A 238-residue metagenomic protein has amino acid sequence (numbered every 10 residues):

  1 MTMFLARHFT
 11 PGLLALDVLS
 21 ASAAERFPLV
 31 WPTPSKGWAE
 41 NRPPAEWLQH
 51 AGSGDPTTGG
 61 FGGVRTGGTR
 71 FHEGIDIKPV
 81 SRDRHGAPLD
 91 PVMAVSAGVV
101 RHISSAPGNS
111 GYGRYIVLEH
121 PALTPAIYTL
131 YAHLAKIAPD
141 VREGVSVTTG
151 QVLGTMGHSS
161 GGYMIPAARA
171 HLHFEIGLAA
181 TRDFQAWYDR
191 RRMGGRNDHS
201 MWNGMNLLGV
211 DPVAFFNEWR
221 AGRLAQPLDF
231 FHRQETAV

Functional and structural regions predicted by a protein language model:
M1-T10: N-terminal export leaders
L14-A23: Hydrophobic h-region of N-terminal signal peptides that target proteins for export in Gram-negative bacteria
A23-R114, H199-V238: Surface-exposed, glycine-biased beta-strand/turn segments
G59-T66, V117-P121, V141, Y163: Intrinsically disordered, low-complexity boundary segments flanking structured domains
I77, S110-L118, V145-R223: Conserved, short, structured surface segments that act as functional micro-motifs
P79-D83, S104, A135-A138, G157-S160: Short, well-ordered turn and helix-capping elements at secondary-structure junctions
A87-L89, V95-A138, I165-A167, H171: Zn2+-dependent peptidoglycan hydrolase active-site motif and core
V95, V141, S146-V147: Short, well-ordered loop/turn sites that connect or cap secondary structure elements
